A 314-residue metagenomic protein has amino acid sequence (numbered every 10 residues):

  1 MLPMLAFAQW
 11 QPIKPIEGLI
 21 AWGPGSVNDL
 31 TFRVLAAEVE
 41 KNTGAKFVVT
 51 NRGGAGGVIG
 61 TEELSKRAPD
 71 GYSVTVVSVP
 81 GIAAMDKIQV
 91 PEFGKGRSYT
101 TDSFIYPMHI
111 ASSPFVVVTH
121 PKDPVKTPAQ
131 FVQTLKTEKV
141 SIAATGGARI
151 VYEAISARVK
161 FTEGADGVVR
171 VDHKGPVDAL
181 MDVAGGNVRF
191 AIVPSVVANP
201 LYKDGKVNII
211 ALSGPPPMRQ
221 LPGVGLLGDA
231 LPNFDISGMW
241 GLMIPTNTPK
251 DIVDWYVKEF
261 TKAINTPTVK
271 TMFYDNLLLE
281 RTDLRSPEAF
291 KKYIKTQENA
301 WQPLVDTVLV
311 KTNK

Functional and structural regions predicted by a protein language model:
L2-A8: Sec/Tat signal peptide C-region and signal peptidase I cleavage site
W10-W240: Conserved hydrophobic/amphipathic secondary-structure segments that form or flank ligand- or partner-binding grooves
I13-P15, V159, K250-K314: An extracytoplasmic/periplasmic, membrane-proximal ligand-sensing/linker region
A84-M85, M243, R281-D283: A short acidic, helix-capping loop that chelates divalent metal ions and anchors anionic groups
K126, D178, P222, N247-I252 (+2 more regions): Residue-level signal for the nucleotide or nucleotide-sugar donor/cofactor binding architecture
P128-L135, M239-P267: Bilobed periplasmic-binding protein/Venus flytrap-like ligand-binding cleft at the lobe interface of extracytoplasmic
